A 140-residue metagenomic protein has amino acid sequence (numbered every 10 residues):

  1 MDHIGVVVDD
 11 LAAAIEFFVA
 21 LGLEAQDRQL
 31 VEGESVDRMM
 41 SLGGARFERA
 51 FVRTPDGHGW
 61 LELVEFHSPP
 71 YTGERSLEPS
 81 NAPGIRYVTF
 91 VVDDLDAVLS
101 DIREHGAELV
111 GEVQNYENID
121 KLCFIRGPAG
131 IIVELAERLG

Functional and structural regions predicted by a protein language model:
M1-D9, A50-H67, E74-D101, K121-R126 (+1 more regions): Vicinal oxygen chelate
V7-H58, A97, E104, C123-R126: Core segments of cupin and vicinal oxygen chelate
G33-M39, Y71-E74, Y116: A cross-kingdom feature marking solvent-exposed beta-strand/loop segments within repeated, beta-rich binding/scaffold
L42-G44, Q114-E117: Short loop/turn motifs at secondary-structure junctions and domain boundaries
S68, E117, L139-G140: A short acidic/small-residue loop/turn micro-motif
A107-Q114: Short, basic/aromatic recognition patches
L135-E137: Conserved SAM-binding loop
